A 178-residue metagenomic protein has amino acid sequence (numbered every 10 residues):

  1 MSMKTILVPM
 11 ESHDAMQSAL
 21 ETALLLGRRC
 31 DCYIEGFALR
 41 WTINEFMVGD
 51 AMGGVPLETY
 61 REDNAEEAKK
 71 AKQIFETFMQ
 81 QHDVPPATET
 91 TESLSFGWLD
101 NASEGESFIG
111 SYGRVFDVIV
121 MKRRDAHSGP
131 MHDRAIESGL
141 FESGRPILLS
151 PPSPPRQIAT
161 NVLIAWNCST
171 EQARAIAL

Functional and structural regions predicted by a protein language model:
M1, W41-I43, Q80-I119: Structural beta-alpha unit
M1-E58, E142-R145, R156-L178: Small/aliphatic-rich secondary-structure junction motif
S12, S95-D100, D125-S128: Short, flexible loop segments at the rims of nucleotide/cofactor-binding pockets, characterized by
D14, E62, E66, S103-S107 (+4 more regions): Residues at secondary-structure transition points
L20-R28, E106-P155: Gly/Ser-rich helix-loop-strand patches that form or flank binding pockets for ribonucleotide-derived cofactors
E35-F37, G97-N101, L148: General small-molecule cofactor/ligand-binding pocket signal
P56-K70: A short acidic, glycine-rich active-site loop that binds or catalyzes chemistry on phosphate/adenosine moieties
A71-H82: Ordered, amphipathic secondary-structure segments that act as subunit-interaction surfaces in large macromolecular
